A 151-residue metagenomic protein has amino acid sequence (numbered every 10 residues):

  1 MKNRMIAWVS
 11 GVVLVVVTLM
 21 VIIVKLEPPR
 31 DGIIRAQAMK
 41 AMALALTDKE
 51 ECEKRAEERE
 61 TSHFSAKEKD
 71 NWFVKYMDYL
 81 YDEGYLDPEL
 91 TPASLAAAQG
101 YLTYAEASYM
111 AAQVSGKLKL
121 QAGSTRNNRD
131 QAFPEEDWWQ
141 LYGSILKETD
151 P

Functional and structural regions predicted by a protein language model:
K2-V9, V15-M39, A43-A105, A112-P151: Feature responds to low-complexity, polar/acidic, surface-exposed segments characteristic of secreted/exported proteins
